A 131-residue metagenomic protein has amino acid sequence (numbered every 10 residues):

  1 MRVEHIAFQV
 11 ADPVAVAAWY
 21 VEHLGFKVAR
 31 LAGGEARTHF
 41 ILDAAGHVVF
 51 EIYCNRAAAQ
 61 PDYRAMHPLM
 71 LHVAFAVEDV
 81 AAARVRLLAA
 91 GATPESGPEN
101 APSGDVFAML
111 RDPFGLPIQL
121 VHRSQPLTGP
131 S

Functional and structural regions predicted by a protein language model:
M1-A17, M70-F75, V121-S131: N-terminal beta-strand motif that seeds the catalytic metal site of vicinal oxygen chelate
V14-K27: Amphipathic alpha-helical segments
V21-E22, G46, L88: Alpha-helical segments within the soluble intracellular
A29-R64, P117-H122: Conserved short beta-strand elements that form part of the metal-binding/catalytic scaffold of enzyme active sites
L31, F40, R84-S131: Vicinal oxygen chelate
E35, L69, G104: Exposed loop/turn and edge beta-strand positions of beta-sandwich/beta-sheet ligand-binding modules
V73-L87: Mid-chain, well-packed structural core segment of small domains
